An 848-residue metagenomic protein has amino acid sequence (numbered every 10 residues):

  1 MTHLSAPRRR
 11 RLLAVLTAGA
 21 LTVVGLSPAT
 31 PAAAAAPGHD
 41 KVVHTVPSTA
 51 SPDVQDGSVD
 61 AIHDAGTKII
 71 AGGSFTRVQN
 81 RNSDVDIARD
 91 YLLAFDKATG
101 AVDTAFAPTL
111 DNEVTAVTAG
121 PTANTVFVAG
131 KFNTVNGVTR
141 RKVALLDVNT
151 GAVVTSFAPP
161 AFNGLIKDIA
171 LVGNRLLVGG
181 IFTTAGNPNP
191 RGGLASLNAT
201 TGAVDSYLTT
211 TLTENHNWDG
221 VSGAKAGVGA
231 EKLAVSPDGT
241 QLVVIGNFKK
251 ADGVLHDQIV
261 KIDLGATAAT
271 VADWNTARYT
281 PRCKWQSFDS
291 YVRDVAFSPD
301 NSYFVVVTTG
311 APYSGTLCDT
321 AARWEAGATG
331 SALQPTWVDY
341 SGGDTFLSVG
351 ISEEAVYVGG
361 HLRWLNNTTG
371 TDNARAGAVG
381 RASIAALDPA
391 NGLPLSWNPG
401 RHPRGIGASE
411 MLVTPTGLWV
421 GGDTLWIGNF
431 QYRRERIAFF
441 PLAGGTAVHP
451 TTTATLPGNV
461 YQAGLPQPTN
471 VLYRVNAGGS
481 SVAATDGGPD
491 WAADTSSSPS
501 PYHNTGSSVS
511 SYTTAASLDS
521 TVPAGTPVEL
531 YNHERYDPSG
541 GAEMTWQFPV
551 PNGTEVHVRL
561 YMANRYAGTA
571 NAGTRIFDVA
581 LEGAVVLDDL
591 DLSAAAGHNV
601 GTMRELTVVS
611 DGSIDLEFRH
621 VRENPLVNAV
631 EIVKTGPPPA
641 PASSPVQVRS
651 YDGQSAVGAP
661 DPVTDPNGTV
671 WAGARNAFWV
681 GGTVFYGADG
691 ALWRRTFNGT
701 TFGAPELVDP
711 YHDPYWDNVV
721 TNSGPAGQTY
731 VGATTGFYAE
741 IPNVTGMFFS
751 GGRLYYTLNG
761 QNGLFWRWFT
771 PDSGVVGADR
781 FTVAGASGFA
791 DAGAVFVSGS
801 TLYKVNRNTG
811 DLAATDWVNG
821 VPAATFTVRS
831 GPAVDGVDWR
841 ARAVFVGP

Functional and structural regions predicted by a protein language model:
T2-L4, R11-L12, S27, P31-Q462 (+12 more regions): Extracytoplasmic surface signature
L16-S27: Hydrophobic core
H63, G350-I351, P466-T469, V608-S610 (+1 more regions): Extracellular/periplasmic catalytic domains that process cell-envelope and extracellular macromolecules
K68-I69, S481-A484, F685: Primarily extracytoplasmic ectodomains and periplasmic/lumenal surface modules that are beta-strand-rich
A454-A640: Compositionally biased, intrinsically disordered or flexible polar/acidic segments
S480, A584, G682-T683, G752-R753 (+1 more regions): Well-ordered beta-strand scaffold positions
A841-G847: Short, low-complexity, Pro/Ser/Thr/Gly-rich segments in the mature regions of secreted, periplasmic
